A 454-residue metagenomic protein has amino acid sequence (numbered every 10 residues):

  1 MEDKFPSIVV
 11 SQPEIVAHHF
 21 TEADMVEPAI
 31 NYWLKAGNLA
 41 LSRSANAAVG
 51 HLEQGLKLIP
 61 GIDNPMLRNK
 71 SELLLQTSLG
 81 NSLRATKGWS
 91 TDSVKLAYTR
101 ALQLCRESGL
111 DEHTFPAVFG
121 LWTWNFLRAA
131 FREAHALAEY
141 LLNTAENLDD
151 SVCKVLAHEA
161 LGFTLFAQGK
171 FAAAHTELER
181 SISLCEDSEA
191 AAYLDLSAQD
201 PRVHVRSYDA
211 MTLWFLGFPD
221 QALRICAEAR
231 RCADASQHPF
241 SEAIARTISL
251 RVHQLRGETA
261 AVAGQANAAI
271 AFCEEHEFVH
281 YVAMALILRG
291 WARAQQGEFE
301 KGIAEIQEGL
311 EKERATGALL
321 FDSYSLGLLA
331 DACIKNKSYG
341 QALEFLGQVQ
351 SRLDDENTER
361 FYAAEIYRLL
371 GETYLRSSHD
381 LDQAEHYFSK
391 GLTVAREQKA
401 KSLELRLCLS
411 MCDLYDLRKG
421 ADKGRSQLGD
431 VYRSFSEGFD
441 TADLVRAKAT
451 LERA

Functional and structural regions predicted by a protein language model:
M1-A117, W124, Q383-V394, Q398 (+1 more regions): Extended alpha-helical scaffolding segments used for macromolecular assembly and cargo binding
E2, G37-N38, L56-N64, T99-L110 (+8 more regions): Amphipathic alpha-helical segments of tetratricopeptide repeats
S7, E14, E27, R43 (+15 more regions): Residue signature of alpha-solenoid helical repeat architecture, marking inter-repeat boundaries and helix-start
H18, K35-L41, L74-G88, H113-E133 (+8 more regions): Tandem amphipathic alpha-helical repeat scaffolds
S93, R100-Q103, E344, L353-A454: C-terminal non-catalytic interaction modules
K95-T99, E133-Y140, G264, D380-H386: Structural signature of tandem alpha-helical TPR/SEL1-like repeats, specifically the intra-repeat loop/turn
I306, L326-I334, S338-Y362: Eukaryotic tandem repeat interaction scaffolds
